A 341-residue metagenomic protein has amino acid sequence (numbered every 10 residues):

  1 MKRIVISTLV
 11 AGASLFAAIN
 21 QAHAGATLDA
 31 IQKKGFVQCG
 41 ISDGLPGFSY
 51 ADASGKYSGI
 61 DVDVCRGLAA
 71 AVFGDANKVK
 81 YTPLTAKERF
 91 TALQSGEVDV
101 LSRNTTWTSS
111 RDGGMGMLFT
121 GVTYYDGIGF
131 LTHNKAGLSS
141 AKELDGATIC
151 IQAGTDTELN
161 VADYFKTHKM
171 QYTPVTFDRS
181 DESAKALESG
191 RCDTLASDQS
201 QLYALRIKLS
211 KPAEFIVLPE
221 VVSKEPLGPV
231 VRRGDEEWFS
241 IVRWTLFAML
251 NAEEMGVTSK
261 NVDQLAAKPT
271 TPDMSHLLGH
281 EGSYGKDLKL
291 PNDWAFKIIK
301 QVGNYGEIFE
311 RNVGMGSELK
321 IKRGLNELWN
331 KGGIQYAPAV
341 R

Functional and structural regions predicted by a protein language model:
M1-L9: Bacterial N-terminal signal peptides that target proteins for export
S7, A13-H23: C-terminal segment of classical bacterial N-terminal signal peptides
A24-T27, Q32-S102, L290, Q301-Y305 (+2 more regions): Extracytoplasmic small-molecule ligand-binding "clamshell" domains of the periplasmic binding protein/Venus flytrap
Q38-G47, Y57-V72, T106, D126-S183: Bilobed "Venus flytrap"/periplasmic-binding protein-like clamshell domains and structurally analogous long
D63-R66, A70-V72, N134-L138, K142 (+7 more regions): Extended ligand-binding regions for polar small-molecule ligands
R66, A70, G74, K78-E143 (+3 more regions): Acidic, polar ligand-binding/catalytic clefts
V79-T91, P174-S189: Short helix-initiation/N-cap motifs at beta->coil->alpha
R311-R341: Conserved C-terminal helix/tail region of periplasmic/extracytoplasmic solute-binding proteins
